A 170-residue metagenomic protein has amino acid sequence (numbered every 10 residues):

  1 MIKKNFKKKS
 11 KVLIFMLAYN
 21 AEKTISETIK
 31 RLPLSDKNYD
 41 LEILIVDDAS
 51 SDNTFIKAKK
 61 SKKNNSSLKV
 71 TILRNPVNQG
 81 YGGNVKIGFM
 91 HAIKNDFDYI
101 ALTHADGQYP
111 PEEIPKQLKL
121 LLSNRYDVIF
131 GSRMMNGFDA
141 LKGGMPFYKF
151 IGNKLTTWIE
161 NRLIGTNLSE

Functional and structural regions predicted by a protein language model:
M1-S10, G165-T166: Hydrophobic helical membrane-anchoring modules
K11-L13, E42: Cell-envelope/extracellular polymer assembly enzymes that use nucleotide-activated donors
A21-L34: Short, well-formed alpha-helical segments that are part of the catalytic scaffolds of diverse glycosyltransferases
A21-T24, S50, P110: Donor nucleotide-sugar binding loop of glycosyltransferases
D40-S50, L73-R74: Short beta-strand/loop segment that forms part of the nucleotide-sugar
D47-I56, G107: A conserved acidic beta->alpha catalytic loop
N75-K94, Y99, P111-E170: Acceptor/aglycone-binding surface of glycosyltransferases and processive sugar-polymer synthases
